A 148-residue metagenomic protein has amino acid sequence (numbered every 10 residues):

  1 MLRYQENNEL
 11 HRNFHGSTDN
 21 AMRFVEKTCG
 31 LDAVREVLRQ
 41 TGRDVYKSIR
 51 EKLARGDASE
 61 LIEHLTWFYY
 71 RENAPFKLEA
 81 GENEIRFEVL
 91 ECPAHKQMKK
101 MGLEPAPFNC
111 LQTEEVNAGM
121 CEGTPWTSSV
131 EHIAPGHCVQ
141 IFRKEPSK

Functional and structural regions predicted by a protein language model:
M1-R86, E91-N109, G119, T127-V139 (+1 more regions): N-terminal accessory segment detector
T113: Active-site glycine-rich loop that binds ribose-phosphate moieties when present
E122: Anion (oxyanion) recognition and catalysis
